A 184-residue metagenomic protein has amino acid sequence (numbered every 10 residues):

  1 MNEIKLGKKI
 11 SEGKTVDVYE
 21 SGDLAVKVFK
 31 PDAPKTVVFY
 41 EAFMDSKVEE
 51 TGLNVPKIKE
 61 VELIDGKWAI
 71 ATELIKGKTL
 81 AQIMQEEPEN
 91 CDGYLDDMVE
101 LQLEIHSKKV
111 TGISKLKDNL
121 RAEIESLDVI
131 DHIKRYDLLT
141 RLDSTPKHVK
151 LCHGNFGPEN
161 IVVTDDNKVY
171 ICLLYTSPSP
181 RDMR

Functional and structural regions predicted by a protein language model:
N2-E20: ATP-binding glycine-rich phosphate-binding loop
K14-V37: ATP-binding glycine-rich loop module of kinase domains
T36-K47: The N-lobe alphaC helix and its flanking beta3-alphaC-beta4 segment of protein kinase-like domains, centered on
K59-G66: Short beta-strand micro-motifs within the conserved protein kinase catalytic domain, predominantly in the N-lobe
K67-K78: Conserved short submotifs of the Hanks-type protein kinase catalytic core that shape the nucleotide-binding pocket
A81-S114: Conserved kinase catalytic-core helix
S107-G154, T164-D165: An alpha-helical support segment within catalytic cores of ATP-dependent transferases
Y175-R184: Single conserved hydrophobic/aromatic residue that forms the stacking wall/gate of nucleotide- or nucleobase-binding
